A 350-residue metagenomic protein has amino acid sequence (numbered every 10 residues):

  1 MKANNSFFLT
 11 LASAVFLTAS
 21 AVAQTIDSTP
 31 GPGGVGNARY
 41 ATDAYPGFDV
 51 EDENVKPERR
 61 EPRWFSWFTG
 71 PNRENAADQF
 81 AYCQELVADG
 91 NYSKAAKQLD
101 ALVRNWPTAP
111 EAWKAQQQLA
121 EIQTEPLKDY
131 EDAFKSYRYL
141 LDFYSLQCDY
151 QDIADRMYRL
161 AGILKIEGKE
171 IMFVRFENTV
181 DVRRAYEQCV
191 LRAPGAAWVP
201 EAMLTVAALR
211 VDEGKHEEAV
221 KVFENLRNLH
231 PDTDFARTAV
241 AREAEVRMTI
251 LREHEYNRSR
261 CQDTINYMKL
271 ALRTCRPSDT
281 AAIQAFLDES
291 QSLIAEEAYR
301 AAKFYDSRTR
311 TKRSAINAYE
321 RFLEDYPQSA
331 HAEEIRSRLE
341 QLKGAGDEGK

Functional and structural regions predicted by a protein language model:
K2, V22-K350: Acidic, polar-rich low-complexity tracts and alpha-helical solenoid repeat scaffolds
K2-L11: Bacterial N-terminal signal peptides that target proteins for export
T10-A19: Bacterial N-terminal signal peptides
